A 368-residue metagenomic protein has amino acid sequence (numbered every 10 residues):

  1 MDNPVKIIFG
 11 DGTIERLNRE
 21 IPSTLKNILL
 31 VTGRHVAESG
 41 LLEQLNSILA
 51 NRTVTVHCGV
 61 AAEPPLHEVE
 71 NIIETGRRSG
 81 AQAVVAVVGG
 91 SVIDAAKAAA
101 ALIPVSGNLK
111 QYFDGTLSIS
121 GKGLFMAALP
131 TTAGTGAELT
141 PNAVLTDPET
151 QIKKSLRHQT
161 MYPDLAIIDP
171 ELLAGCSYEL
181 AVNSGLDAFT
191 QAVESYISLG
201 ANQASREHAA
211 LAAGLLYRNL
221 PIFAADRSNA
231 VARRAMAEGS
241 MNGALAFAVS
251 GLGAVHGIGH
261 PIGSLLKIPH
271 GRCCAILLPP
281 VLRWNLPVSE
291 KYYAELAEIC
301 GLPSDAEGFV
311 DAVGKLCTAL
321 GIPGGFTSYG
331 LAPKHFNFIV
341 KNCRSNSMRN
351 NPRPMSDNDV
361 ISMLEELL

Functional and structural regions predicted by a protein language model:
M1-A83, F326: ATP/NTP phosphate-donor binding region
I14-L17, E38-L41, L66-H67, S91-A96 (+3 more regions): Short glycine/serine/threonine-rich phosphate/pyrophosphate-binding segments that cradle anionic phosphate groups
H67-E171: Glycine/threonine-rich beta-strand-loop-alpha-helix active-site module that forms ligand/phosphate-binding
G134, M241-C274, S345-N350: Glycine-rich phosphate/pyrophosphate-binding beta-alpha loops
N142-S250, P352, N358: Carboxylate- and glycine-rich phosphate/diphosphate-binding segment that chelates Mg2+/Mn2+
S264-H335: Gly/Pro-rich interdomain helix-loop hinge
A332-L368: Short, amphipathic C-terminal "tail helix"
